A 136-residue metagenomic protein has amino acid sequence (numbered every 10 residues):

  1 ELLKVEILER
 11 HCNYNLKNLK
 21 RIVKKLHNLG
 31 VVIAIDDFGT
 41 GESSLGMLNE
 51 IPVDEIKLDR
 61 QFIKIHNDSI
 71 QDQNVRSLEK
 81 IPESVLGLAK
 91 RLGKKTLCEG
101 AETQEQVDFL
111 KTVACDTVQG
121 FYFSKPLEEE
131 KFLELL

Functional and structural regions predicted by a protein language model:
L2-L16, L29-L136: EAL-family c-di-GMP phosphodiesterase catalytic domain
R21-L29: Catalytic-core regions built around general acid/base machinery
